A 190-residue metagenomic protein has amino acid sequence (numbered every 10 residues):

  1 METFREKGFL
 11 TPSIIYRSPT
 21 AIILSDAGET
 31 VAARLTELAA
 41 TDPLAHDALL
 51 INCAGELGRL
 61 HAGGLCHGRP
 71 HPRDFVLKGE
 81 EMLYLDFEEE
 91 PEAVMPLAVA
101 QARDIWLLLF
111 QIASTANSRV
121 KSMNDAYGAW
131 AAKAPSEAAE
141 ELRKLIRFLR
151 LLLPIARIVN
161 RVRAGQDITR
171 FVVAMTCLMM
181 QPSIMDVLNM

Functional and structural regions predicted by a protein language model:
M1-A27, A62, H67: Conserved ATP-binding subdomain of kinase catalytic cores across diverse folds
E6, T20-L44, E89-E92: A glycine-centered beta->alpha junction motif in the catalytic cores of kinase/phosphotransferase enzymes
E56-R59: Conserved hydrophobic core/spine positions of the Hanks-type protein kinase catalytic domain
R73-L77: Hydrophobic residue at the +6 position relative to the catalytic HRD Asp in the kinase catalytic loop
G79-L83: Active-site beta-strand-loop-beta-strand hairpin of nuclease catalytic cores that positions key catalytic residues
F87-L188: C-lobe/activation-segment region of protein kinase-like
